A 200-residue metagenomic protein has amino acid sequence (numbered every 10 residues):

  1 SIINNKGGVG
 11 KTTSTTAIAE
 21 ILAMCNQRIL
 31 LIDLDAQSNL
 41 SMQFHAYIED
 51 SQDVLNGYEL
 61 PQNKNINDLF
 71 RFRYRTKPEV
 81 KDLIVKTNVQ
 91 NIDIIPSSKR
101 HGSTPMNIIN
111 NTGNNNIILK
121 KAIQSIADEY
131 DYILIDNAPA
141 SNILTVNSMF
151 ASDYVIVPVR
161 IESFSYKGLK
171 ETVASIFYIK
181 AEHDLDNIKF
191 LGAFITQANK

Functional and structural regions predicted by a protein language model:
S1-K200: P-loop NTP-binding core
